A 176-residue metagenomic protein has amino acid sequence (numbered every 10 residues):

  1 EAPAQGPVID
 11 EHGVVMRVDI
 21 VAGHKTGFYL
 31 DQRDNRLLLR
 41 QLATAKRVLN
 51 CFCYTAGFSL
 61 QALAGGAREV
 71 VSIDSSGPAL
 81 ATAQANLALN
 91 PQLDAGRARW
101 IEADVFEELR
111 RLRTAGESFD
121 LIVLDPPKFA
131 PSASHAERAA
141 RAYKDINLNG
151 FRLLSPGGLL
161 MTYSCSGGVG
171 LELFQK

Functional and structural regions predicted by a protein language model:
E1-F28: Non-catalytic substrate-recognition/targeting regions of SAM-dependent transferases
L30-K46: Conserved alpha-helix/loop element of class I SAM-dependent methyltransferases that forms part of the SAM/SAH-binding
A45-Y54: Conserved class I S-adenosyl-L-methionine
T55-R68: Conserved SAM-binding loop of SAM-dependent methyltransferases across substrates and taxa, primarily the Class I
E69-D74: Conserved SAM-binding motif I beta-strand of class I
P78-V123: S-adenosyl-L-methionine
F119-N149: Mobile active-site "lid"/loop adjacent to the S-adenosyl-L-methionine
D145-K176: C-terminal substrate-binding/active-site "lid" region of AdoMet-derived donor-dependent transferases
